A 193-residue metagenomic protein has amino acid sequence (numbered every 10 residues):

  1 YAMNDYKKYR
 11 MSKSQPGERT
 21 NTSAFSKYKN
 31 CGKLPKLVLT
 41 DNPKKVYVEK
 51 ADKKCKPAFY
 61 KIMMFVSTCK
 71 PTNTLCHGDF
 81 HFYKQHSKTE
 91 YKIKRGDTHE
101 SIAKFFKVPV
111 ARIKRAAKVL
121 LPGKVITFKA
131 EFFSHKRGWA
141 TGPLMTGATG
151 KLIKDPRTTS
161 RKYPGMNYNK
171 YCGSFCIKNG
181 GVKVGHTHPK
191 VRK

Functional and structural regions predicted by a protein language model:
Y1-K45: Cysteine-nucleophile protease catalytic domains, especially the papain-like/related folds used in DUB/UBL proteases
K44-K56: Short acidic low-complexity segments
P57, F106, K118-L120: Short, well-ordered loop/turn sites that connect or cap secondary structure elements
F59, D79, K170: Residues that flank catalytic or metal-binding motifs in active/ligand-binding sites
I62-K88: Catalytic nucleophile-His microenvironment captured as a short glycine-rich beta-strand/loop that brackets
T89-P109: Primarily a LysM-type cell-wall glycan-binding module
K92, V125-K193: Active-site or metal-binding loop neighborhoods of secreted/extracellular toxin and effector enzymes
R112-F128: Compositionally biased low-complexity segments enriched in polar/charged residues
